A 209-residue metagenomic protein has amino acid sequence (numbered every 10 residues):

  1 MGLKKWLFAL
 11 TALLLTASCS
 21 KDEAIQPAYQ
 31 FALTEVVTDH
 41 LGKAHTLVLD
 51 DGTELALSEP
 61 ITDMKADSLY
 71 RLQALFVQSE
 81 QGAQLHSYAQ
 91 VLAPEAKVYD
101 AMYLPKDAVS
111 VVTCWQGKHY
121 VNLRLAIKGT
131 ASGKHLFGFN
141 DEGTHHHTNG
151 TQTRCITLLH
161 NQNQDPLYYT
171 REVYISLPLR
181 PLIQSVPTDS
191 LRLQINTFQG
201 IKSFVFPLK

Functional and structural regions predicted by a protein language model:
L15-S18: C-terminal motif of bacterial Sec signal peptides marking the signal peptidase cleavage site
D22-G42: Structural detector for short beta-strands of small beta-barrel domains
G52-M64: Beta-strand/loop nucleic-acid-binding surfaces
K65-S87: Flexible glycine-rich surface loops and low-complexity tracts that mediate binding to linear polymers
S79-A126: Surface-exposed beta-loop interaction hotspot
S79-A83, I195-F204: Short acidic/polar inter-strand loop motif in beta-rich domains
W115-L159: Short helix-loop boundary/capping segments
N161-S190, F198: Short, solvent-exposed, Trp/other aromatic-anchored flexible loops in extracytoplasmic proteins
